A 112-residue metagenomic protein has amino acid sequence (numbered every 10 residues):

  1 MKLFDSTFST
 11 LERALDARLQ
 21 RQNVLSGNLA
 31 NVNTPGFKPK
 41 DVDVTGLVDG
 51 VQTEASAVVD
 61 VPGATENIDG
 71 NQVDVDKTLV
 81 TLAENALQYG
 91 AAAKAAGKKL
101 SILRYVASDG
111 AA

Functional and structural regions predicted by a protein language model:
M1-A112: Amphipathic alpha-helical polymerization modules
